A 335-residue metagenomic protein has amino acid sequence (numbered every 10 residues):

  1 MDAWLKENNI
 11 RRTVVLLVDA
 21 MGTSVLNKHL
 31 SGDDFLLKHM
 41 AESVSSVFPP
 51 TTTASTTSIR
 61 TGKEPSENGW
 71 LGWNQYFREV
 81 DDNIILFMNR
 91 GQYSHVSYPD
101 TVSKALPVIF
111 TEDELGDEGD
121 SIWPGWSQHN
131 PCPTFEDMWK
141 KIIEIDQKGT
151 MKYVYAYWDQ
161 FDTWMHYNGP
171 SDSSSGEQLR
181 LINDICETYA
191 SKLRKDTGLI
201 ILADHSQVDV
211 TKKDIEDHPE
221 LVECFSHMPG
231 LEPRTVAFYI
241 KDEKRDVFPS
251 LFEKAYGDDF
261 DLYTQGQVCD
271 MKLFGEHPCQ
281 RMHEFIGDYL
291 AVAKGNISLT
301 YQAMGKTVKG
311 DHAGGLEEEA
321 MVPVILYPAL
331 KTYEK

Functional and structural regions predicted by a protein language model:
M1-K335: Feature captures the catalytic ectodomains and active-site-proximal regions of enzymes that hydrolyze or transfer
